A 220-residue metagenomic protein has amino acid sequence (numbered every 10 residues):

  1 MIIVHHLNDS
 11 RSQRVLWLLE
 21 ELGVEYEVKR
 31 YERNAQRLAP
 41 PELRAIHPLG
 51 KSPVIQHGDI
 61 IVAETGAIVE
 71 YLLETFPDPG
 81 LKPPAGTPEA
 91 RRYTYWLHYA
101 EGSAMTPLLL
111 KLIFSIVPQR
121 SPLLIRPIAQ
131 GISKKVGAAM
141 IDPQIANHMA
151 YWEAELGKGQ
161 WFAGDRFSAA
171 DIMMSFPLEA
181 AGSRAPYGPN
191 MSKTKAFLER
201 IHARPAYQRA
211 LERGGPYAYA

Functional and structural regions predicted by a protein language model:
M1-K135: GST-like domain detector, emphasizing the conserved glutathione-binding G-site in the N-terminal thioredoxin-like
R33-N34, F167, P216: Positions that flank functional sites
A45, A203, E212-R213: Phosphate-coordinating loops and pocket residues in cytosolic domains that bind phosphorylated ligands
A67, K193, A206: Residue-level recognition of oxygen-bearing side chains
A100-A203: GST-like fold's C-terminal all-alpha helical module
Y207-A220: Terminal-tail/helix-coil boundary detector
